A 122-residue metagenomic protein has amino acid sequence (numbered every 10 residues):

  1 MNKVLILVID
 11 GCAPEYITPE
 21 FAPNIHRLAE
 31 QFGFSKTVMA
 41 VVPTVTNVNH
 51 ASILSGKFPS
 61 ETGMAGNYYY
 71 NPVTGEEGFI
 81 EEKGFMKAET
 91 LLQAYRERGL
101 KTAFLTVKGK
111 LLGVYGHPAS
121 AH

Functional and structural regions predicted by a protein language model:
K3, A13-H122: Active-site nucleophile/metal-coordination loop of metallo-enzymes that catalyze phosphate/sulfate and related
I6: Hydrophobic "anchor" residues on beta-strands that sit immediately upstream of conserved functional sites
I9: Soluble catalytic regions of membrane-associated enzymes that act on cell-envelope and secretory-pathway components
